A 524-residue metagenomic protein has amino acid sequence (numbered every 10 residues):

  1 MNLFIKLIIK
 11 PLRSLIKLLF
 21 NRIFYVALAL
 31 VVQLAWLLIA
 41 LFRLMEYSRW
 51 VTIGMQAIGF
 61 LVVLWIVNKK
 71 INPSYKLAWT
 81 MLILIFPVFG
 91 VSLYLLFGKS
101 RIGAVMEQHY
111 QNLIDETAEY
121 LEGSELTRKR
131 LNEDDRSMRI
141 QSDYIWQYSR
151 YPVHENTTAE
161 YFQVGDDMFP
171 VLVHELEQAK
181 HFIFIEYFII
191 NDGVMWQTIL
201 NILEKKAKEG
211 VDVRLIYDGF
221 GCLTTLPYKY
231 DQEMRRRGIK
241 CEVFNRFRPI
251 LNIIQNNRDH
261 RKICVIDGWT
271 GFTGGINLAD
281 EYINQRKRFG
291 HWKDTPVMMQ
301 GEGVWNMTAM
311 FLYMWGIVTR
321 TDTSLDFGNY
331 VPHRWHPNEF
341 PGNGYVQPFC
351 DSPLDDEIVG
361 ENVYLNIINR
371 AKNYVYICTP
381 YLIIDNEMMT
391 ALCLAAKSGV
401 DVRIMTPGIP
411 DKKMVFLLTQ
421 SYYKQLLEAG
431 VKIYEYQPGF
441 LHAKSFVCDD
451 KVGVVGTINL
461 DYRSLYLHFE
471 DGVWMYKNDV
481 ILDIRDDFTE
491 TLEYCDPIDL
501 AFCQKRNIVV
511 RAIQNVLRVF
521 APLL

Functional and structural regions predicted by a protein language model:
M1-N362, N366, R370, P410 (+5 more regions): N-terminal localization/anchoring segments of enzymes in phospholipid and broader phosphate metabolism
A371, Y381-V402, P407, K412: Helical hairpin unit composed of two closely spaced alpha helices linked by a short loop
C378-T379, T406, Y436, V455-G456: Thr-Gly-centered strand-to-loop micro-motif
T390, F416-Q420: Short glycine/threonine-rich loop-to-helix capping motif typified by GTGT followed within a few residues by an Asp-Pro
L392-A396, L427, C448: Membrane-associated alpha-helical segments
K432: Surface segments flanking catalytic/ligand-binding clefts of nucleic-acid enzymes
K444: Catalytic-core elements of nucleic-acid end-processing and repair enzymes
